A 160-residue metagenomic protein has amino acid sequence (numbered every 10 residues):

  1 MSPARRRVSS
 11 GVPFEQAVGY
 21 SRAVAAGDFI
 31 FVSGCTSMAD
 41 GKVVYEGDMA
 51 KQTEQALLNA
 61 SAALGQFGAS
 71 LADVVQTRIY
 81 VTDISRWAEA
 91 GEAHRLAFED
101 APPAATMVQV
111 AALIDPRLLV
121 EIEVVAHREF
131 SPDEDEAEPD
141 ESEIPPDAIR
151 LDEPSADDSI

Functional and structural regions predicted by a protein language model:
M1-L58, A62-V75, V81-I160: N-terminal presequence-like segments and the immediate start of the first folded domain
